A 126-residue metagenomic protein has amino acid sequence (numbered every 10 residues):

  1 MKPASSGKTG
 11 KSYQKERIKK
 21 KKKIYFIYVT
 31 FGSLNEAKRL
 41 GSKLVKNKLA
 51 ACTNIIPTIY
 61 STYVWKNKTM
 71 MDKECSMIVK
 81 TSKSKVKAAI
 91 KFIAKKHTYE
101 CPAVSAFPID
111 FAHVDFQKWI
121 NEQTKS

Functional and structural regions predicted by a protein language model:
K2-S126: Positively charged, small/polar-rich N-terminal and surface patches that mediate targeting and assembly and bind
